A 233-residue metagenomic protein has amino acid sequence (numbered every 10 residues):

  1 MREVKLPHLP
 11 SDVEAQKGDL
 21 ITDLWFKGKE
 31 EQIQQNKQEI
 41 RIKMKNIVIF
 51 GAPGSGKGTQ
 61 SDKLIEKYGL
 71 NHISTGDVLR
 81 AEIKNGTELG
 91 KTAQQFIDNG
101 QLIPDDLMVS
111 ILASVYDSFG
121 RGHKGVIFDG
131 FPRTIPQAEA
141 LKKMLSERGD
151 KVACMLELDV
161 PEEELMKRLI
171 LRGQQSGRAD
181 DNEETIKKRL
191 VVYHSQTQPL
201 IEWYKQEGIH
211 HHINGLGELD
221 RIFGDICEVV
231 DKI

Functional and structural regions predicted by a protein language model:
R2-I233: Glycine-rich phosphate-binding loop of ATP-dependent small-molecule kinases
